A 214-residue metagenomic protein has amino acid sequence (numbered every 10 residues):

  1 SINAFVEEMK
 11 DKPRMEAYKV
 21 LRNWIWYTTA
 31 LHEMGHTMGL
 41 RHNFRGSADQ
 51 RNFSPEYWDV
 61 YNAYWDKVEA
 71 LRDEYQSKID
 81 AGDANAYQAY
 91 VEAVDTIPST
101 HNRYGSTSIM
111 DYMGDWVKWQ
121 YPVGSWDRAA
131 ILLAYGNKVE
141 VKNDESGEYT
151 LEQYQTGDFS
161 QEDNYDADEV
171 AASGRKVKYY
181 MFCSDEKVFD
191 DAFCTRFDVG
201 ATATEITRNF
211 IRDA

Functional and structural regions predicted by a protein language model:
S1-A17, L21, G46-A214: Conserved catalytic/binding loops enriched for acidic/polar residues
V20-I25, T29: Soluble non-cytosolic domains of exported or imported proteins
T28-N43: Active-site recognition of the HExxH zinc-binding catalytic motif
